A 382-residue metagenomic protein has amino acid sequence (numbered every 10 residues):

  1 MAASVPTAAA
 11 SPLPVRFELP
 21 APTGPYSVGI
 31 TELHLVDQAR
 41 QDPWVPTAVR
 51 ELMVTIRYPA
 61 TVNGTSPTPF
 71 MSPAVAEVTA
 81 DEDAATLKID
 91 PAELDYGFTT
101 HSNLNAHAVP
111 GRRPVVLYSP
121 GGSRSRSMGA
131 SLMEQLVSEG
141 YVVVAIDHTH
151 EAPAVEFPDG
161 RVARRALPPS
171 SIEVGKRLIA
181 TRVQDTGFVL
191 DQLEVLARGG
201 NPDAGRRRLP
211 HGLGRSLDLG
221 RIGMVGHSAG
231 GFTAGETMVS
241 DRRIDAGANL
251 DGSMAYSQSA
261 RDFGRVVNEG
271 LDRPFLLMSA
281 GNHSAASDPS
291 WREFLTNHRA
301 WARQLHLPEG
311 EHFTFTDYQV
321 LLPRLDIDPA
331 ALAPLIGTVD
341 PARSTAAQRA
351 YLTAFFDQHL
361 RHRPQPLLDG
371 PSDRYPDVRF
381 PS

Functional and structural regions predicted by a protein language model:
M1-A10: Secretory targeting and sorting signals
S11-V116, P334-P341, L352, R361: Domain-level recognition of soluble alpha/beta enzyme cores, biased toward histidine phosphatases/phosphomutases
R16-A21, L295-S382: C-terminal catalytic-base region of ester-bond hydrolases, centering on the histidine of the charge-relay
P59-V62, M71-T86, S127-P168, P308: Active-site machinery of serine-nucleophile hydrolases
G97-E156, Y256-S257, S284-A285: Short substrate-entry loop that stabilizes the transition state in hydrolases
P110, D245-F313: The feature captures the conserved acid-bearing segment of alpha/beta-hydrolase catalytic domains
H150-L219: Alpha/beta-hydrolase active-site loop
V189-G264: Primarily recognizes the serine-hydrolase "nucleophile elbow" in alpha/beta-hydrolase and SGNH/GDSL folds
